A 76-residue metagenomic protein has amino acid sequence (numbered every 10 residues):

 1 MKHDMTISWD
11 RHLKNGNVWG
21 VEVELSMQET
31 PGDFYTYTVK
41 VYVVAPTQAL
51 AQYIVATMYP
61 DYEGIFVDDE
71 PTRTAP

Functional and structural regions predicted by a protein language model:
M1-S26: Short N-terminal "domain-start" leader segments that mark the transition from disordered tails or signal peptides into
K2, T6, M58-P76: Short, mixed-charge low-complexity intrinsically disordered segments
S8, K40, A49, T74-P76: Serine/threonine-rich, low-complexity intrinsically disordered segments
L13-N15, A45-A49: A short, structured loop/turn motif at beta-sheet edges
S26-Y35: Short, cysteine-centered beta-strand-loop-beta hairpins and adjacent loop/turn segments enriched in charged/polar
F34-T47: A short, exposed loop/beta-hairpin motif centered on an aromatic-Gly-Thr core
